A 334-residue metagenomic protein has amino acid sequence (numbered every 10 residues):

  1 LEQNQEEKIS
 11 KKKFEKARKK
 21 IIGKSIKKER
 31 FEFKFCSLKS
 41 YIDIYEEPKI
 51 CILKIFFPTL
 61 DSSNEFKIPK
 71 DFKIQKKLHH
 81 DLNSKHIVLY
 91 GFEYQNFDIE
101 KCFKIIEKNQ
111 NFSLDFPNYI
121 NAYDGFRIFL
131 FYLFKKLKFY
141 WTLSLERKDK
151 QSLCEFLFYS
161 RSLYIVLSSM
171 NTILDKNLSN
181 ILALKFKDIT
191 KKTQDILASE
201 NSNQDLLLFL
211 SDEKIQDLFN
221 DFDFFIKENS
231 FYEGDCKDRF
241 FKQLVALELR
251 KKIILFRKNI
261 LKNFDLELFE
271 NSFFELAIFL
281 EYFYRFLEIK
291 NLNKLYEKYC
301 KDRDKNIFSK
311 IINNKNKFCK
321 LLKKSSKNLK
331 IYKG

Functional and structural regions predicted by a protein language model:
Q3-K12, L38, P48-S62, I68 (+1 more regions): Function-determining surface determinants
K12-A17, K49-L53, K77-K85: Short, surface-exposed linear segments at secondary-structure transitions and domain or protein termini
K16-Y45: Extended, loop-rich substrate-binding clefts of extracytoplasmic carbohydrate-active enzymes
S25-E29, H80, K138: A short, aromatic/hydrophobic, helix- or strand-capping loop or linear motif that either lines the entrance/gate
I44, I74, I87-V88, V166 (+1 more regions): Extended aliphatic helical segments
S63-F97: Flexible glycine-rich active-site/ligand-binding loops centered on an Asp-His dyad
